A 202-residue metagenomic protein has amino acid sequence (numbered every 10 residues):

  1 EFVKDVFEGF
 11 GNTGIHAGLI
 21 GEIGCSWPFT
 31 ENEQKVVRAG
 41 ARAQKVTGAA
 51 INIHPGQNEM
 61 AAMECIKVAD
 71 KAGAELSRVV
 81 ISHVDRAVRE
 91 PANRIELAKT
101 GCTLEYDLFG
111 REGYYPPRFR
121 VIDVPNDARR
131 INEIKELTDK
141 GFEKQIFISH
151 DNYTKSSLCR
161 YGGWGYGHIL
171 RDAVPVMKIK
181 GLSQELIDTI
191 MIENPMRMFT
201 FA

Functional and structural regions predicted by a protein language model:
E1-V46, T103, G110, R120: Active-site gating/metal-coordination segments in enzymes
D5-I15, R42-K45, D70-A74, R94-G101 (+1 more regions): Acidic (Asp/Glu)-rich catalytic clusters
A17-L19, A50-N52, R78-V80, G101-E105 (+1 more regions): Structural preference for beta-strand elements that scaffold enzyme active sites
C25, G56-N58, S82-A87, F109-R111 (+1 more regions): Active-site beta-loop-alpha junctions enriched in small/polar residues
E31-Q34, N58-G73, E90-A98: Distinct, well-ordered alpha-helical segments
I81-P91, R111-K135: Active-site glycine- and acidic-residue-rich loops that bind and position anionic ligands or nucleotide-like cofactors
Y106-D107, F142-G163, I187: Short acidic/histidine-rich active-site segments
H168-A202: Mid-to-C-terminal alpha-helical segments outside catalytic/metal-binding sites
